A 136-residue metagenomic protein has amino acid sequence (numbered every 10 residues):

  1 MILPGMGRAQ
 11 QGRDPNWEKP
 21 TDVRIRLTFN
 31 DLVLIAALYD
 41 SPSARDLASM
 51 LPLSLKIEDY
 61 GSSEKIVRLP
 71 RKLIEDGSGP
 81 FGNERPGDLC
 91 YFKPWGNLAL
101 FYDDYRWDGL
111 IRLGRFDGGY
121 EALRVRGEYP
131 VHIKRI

Functional and structural regions predicted by a protein language model:
M1-Q10: N-terminal export signals
G12-R68: N-terminal secretory signal peptides
V67-E75: Short, structured beta-strand/loop micro-motifs enriched in basic residues and often containing a Trp
S78-N83: Short, surface-exposed secondary-structure edge patches
P86-G87: Loop/turn positions that initiate beta-strands
N97-D103: Short, Lys/Arg- and Gly-enriched loop/turn segments at beta-strand edges
G114-I136: Well-ordered alpha/beta subsegment
